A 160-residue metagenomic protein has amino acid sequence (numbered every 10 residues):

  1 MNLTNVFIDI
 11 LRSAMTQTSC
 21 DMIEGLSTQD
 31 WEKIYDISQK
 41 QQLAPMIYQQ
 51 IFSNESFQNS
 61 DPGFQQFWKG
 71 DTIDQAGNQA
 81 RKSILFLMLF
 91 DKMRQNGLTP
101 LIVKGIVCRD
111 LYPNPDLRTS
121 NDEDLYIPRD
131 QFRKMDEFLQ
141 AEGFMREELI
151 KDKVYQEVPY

Functional and structural regions predicted by a protein language model:
N2-L3, I8, R12, T16-K104: Helical scaffold of the NTase/Pol beta-like nucleotidyltransferase catalytic core
L3, F7, M15-T16, Y35-I37 (+6 more regions): Generic detector of bulky aromatic hydrophobic side chains
A44, F52, D61, D116-N121 (+1 more regions): Generic alpha-helical propensity signal that fires on short helical segments and nearby coil/disordered stretches
Q58-G63, N114-R118, L125, E148-I150: Short alpha-helical interface elements
N78, F86, Q140-Y160: Conserved catalytic core of two-metal-ion nucleotidyltransferases
L87-Q140: Active-site nucleotide-donor binding segment shared across nucleotidyl transfer reactions
